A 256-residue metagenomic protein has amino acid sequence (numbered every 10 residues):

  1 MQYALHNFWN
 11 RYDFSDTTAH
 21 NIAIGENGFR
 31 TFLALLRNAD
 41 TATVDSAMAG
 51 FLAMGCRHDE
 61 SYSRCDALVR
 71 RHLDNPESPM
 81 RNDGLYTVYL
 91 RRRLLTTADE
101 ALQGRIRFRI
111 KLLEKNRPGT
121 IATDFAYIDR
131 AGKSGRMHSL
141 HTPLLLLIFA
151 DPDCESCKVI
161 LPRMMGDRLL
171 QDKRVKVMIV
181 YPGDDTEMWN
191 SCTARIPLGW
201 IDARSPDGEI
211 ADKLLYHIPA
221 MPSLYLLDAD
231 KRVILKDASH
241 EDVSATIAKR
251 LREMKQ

Functional and structural regions predicted by a protein language model:
M1-G135: Oxidative protein folding and maturation machinery
T123, L145, M221-P222: Short loop/turn microsegments at loop-to-beta-strand junctions
G135-M165, K176-V180: Short active-site neighborhood of thiol/selenol oxidoreductases, capturing the structured segment around
L140-H141, L170-K173, A194-I196, Y216-A220: A structural signal for short secondary-structure junctions
D153, D185-E187, R195-P197, I201-A203: Accessory, usually C-terminal, subdomains that scaffold auxiliary metal cofactors
K158-A194, G208-D212: Structural microenvironment flanking redox-active thiols in thiol-disulfide oxidoreductases
G208-K249: Thiol/disulfide oxidoreductase modules built on the thioredoxin-like
